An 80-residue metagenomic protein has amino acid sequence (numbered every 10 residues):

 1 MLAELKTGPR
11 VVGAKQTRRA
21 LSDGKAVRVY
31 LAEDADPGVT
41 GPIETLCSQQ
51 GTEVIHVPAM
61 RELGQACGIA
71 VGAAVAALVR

Functional and structural regions predicted by a protein language model:
M1-K25, D34: Ribosome large-subunit tunnel/peptidyl-transferase-proximal elements
I43: Aromatic/hydrophobic pocket-lining residues that form π-stacking "cages" and hydrophobic walls in ligand
L46-R80: C-terminal structural segments of small proteins and small subunits
